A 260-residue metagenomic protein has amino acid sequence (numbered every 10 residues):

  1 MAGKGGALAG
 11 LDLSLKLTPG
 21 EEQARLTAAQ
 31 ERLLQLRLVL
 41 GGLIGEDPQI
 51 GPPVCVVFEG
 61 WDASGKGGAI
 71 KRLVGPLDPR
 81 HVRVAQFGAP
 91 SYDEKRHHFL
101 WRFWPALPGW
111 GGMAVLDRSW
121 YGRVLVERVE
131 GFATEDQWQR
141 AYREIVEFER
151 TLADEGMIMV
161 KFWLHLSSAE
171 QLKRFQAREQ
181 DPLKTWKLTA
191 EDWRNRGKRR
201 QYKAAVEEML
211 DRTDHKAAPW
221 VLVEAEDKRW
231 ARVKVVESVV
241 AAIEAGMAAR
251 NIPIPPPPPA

Functional and structural regions predicted by a protein language model:
M1-E31: Charged, amphipathic alpha-helical linker segments immediately N-terminal to NTP-binding catalytic cores
S14-R25, R80-Y142: Conserved nucleotide-sensing/catalytic segment adjacent to the nucleotide-binding pocket in NTP-handling enzymes
K16, V126-E144, L152-A204, I252-P259: A glycine- and Lys/Arg-enriched "phosphate-lid" helix/loop adjacent to the NTP-binding pocket of small-molecule kinases
L40-P52: Phosphate-binding P-loop
V57-V74: Glycine-rich phosphate-binding P-loop
G75-V84, M247: Post-Walker A helix-loop "phosphate-sensing" segment adjacent to the P-loop in P-loop NTPases
P90-D93, S119-G122, H165-L172, E226-W230: Conserved nucleotide-binding/hydrolysis micro-motifs of P-loop NTPases
K198, A204-A260: NTP-dependent small-molecule kinase module
